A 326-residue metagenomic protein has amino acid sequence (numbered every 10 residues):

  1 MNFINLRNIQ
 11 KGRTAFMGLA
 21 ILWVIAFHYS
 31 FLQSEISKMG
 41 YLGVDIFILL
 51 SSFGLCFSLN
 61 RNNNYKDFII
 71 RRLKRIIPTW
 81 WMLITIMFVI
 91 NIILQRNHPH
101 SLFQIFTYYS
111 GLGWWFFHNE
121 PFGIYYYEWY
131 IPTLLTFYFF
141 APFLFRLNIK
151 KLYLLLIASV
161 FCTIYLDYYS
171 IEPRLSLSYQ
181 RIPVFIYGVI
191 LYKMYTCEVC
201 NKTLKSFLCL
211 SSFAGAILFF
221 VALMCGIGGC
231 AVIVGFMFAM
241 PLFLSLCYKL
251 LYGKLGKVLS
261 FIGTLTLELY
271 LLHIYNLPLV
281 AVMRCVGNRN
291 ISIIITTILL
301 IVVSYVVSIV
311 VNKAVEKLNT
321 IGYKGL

Functional and structural regions predicted by a protein language model:
M1-C162, K202-S206, L210, G253-L255 (+3 more regions): Membrane-cytosol interface segments of multi-pass membrane proteins, especially ER/Golgi lipid-handling enzymes
P121-Y130, Y165-L177, I227: Surface-exposed cleft-lining segments at the edges of enzyme active sites
P142, Y153-M194: Loop-centered beta-sheet repeat module
D167, S178-I186, K193-E268, L272-L300: Alpha-helical transmembrane segments and terminal signal-anchor/GPI-anchor hydrophobic tails, characterized by long
